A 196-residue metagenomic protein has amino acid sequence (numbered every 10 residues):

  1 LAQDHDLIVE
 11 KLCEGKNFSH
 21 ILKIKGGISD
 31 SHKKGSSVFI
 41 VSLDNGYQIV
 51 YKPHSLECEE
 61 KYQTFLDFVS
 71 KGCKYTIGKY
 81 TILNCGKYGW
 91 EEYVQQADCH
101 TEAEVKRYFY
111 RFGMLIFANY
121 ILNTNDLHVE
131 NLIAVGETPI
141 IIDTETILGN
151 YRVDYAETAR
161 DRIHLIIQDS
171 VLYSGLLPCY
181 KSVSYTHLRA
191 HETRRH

Functional and structural regions predicted by a protein language model:
A2-L122: Conserved ATP-binding subdomain of kinase catalytic cores across diverse folds
E92-V183: Conserved kinase catalytic-core segment
T186-T193: Conserved small/polar residues in nucleotide/adenosyl-binding loops
